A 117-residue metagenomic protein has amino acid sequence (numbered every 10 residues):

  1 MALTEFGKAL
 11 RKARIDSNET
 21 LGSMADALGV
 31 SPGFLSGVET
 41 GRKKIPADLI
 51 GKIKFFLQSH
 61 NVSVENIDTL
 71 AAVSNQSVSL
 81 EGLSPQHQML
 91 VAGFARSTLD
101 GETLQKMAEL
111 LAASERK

Functional and structural regions predicted by a protein language model:
M1-D16, E102-M107: A short, Lys/Arg-rich alpha-helix, primarily the initiator
K8-S23, K52, T98: Short basic helix-loop element that most often maps to the first helix and adjoining turn of HTH DNA-binding modules
N18-S36, I67: Short alpha-helical DNA-recognition segment
D48-N66: DNA major-groove recognition helix of helix-turn-helix/homeodomain DNA-binding modules
E65-T98: Short, charged recognition helix plus adjacent turn of helix-turn-helix-like nucleic-acid-binding domains
P85-Q86, L90-K117: C-terminal regulatory/oligomerization modules of transcriptional regulators
